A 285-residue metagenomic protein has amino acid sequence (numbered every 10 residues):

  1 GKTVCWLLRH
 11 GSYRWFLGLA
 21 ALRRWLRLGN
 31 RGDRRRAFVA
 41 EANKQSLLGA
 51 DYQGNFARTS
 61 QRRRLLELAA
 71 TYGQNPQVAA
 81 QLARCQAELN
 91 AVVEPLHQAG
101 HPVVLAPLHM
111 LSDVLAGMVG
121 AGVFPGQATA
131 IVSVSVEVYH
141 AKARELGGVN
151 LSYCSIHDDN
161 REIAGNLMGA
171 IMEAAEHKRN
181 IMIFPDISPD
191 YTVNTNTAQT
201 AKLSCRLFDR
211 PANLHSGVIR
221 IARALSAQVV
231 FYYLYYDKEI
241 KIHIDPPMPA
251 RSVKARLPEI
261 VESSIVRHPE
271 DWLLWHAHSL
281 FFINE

Functional and structural regions predicted by a protein language model:
G1-S112, M118: Membrane-anchoring hydrophobic helices of lipid-metabolizing enzymes
R27-L28, A80, V104, H157-D158 (+2 more regions): Short, contiguous strand/loop micro-motifs
G49, P125, P269-E270: Proline-centered flexible-loop/turn and helix-kink motifs
V93-E94, A116-A121, A143-R144, I171-M172 (+2 more regions): Short amphipathic alpha-helical segments and helix-helix/interface helices
G100-P102, G126-Q127, H177-R179, A227: Short coil/turn segments at beta-strand junctions that form active-site/ligand-binding loops
H101-E162: Catalytic core of membrane glycerolipid acyltransferases/transacylases, capturing the structured, soluble-facing
V149-S152, N160-E285: Non-catalytic C-terminal accessory region of glycerolipid acyltransferases and related lyso-lipid remodeling enzymes
